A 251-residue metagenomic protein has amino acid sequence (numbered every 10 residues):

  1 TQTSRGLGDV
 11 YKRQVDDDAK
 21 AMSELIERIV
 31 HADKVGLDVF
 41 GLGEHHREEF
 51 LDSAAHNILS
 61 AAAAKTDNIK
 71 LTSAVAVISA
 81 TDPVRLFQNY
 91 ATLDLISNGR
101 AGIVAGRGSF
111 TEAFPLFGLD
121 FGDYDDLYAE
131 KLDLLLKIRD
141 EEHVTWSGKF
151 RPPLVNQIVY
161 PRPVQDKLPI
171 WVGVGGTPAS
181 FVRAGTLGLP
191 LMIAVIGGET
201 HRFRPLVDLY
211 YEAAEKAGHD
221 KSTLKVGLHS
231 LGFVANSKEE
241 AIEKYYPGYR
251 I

Functional and structural regions predicted by a protein language model:
S4-T72, D166-L168: N-terminal beta1-alpha1-beta2 module of alpha/beta enzyme domains
R5, D9, F40-L42, L71-S73 (+4 more regions): Hydrophobic faces of well-ordered beta-strands that scaffold small-molecule active sites in alpha/beta enzyme cores
H46-S53, I78-D82, G198-F203, V234: Acidic-and-aromatic substrate-binding clefts and catalytic sites of carbohydrate-active enzymes
S79-L189, H201-D208, E212-A217, S222: Internal, glycine-rich beta/alpha segment that forms the wall or movable "lid" of small-molecule/cofactor binding
S109, V174-G176, I196-T200, S230-S237: Glycine-rich beta-alpha junction loops
A179-G185, Y211, H219-L228, G232-I251: Aromatic-lined glycan-binding groove of carbohydrate-active enzymes
